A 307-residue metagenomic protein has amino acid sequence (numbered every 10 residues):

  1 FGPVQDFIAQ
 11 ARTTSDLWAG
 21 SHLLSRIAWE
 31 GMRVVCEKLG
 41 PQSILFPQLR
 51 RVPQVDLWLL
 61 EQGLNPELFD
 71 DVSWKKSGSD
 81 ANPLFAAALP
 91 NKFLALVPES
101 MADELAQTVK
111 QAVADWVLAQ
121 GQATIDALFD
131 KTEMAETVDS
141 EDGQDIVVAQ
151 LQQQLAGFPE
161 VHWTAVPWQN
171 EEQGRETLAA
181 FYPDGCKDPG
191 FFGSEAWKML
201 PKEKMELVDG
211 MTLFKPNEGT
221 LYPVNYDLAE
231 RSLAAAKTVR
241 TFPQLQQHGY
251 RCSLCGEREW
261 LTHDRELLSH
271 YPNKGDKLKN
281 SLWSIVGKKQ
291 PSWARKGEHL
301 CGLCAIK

Functional and structural regions predicted by a protein language model:
F1-K307: Regulatory/sensor and coupling segments of signal-transduction and defense proteins
